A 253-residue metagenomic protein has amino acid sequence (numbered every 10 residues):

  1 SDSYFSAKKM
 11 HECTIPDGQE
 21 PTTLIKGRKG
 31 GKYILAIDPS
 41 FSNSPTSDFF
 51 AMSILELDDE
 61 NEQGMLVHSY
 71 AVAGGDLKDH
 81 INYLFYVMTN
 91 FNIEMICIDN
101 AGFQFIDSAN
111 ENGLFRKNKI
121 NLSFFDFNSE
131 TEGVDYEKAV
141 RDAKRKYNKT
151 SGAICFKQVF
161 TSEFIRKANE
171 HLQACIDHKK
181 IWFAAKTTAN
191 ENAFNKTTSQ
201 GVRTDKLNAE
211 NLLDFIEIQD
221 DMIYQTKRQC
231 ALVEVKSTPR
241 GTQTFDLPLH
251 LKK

Functional and structural regions predicted by a protein language model:
S1-S129, R166, F183-K253: RNase H-like, metal-dependent nuclease domains and their acidic two-metal-ion catalytic environment used
F124-E191, N195-T198: Short alpha-helix plus adjacent loop in nuclease-associated cores
